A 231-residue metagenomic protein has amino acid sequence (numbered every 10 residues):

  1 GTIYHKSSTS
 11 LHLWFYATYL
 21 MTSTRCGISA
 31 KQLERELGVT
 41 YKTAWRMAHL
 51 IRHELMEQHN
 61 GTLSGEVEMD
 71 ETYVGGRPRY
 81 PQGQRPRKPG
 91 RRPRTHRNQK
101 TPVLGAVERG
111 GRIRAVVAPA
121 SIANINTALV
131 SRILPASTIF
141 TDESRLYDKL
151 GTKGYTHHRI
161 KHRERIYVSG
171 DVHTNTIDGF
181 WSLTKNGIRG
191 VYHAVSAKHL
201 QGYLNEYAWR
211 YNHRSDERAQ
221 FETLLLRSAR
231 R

Functional and structural regions predicted by a protein language model:
G1-R231: Residue-level recognition of single "structural anchor" positions that define or cap local secondary structure
